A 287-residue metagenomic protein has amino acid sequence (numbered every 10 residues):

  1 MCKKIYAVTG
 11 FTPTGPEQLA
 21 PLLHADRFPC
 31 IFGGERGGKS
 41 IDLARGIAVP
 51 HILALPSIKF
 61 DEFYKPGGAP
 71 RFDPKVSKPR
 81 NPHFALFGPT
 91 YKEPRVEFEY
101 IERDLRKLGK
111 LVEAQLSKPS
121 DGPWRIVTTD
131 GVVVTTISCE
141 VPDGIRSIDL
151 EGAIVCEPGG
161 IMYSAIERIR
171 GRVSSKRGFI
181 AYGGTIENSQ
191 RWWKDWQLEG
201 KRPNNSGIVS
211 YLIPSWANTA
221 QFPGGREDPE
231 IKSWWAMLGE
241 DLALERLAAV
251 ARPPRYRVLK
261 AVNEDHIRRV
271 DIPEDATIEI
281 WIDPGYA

Functional and structural regions predicted by a protein language model:
M1-F28: Pre-P-loop entry segment of helicase/translocase ATPase cores
D26-I47: Walker A/P-loop
S40-P79: Walker A/P-loop NTP-binding motif
P79-P94: Conserved RecA-like ASCE P-loop NTPase motor core of nucleic-acid helicases/translocases
Y91-E151: Inter-Walker segment of RecA-like/P-loop motor cores
C156-P158: Walker B catalytic acidic pair
G160-G239: ASCE P-loop NTPase helicase motor core
N218-P284: ATPase catalytic-site recognition across NTP-hydrolyzing enzymes
